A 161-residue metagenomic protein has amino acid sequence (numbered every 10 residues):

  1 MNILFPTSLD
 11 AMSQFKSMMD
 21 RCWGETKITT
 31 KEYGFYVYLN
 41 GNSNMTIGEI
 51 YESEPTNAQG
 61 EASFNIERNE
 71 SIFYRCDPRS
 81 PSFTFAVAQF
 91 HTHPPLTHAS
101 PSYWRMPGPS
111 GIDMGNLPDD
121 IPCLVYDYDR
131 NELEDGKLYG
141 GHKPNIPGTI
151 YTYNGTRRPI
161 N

Functional and structural regions predicted by a protein language model:
M1-F83, G155-N161: Glycine-rich short-loop/terminal segments
E67-N161: Active-site-proximal loop/helix of nucleotide/amide-processing enzymes and allied scaffolds
